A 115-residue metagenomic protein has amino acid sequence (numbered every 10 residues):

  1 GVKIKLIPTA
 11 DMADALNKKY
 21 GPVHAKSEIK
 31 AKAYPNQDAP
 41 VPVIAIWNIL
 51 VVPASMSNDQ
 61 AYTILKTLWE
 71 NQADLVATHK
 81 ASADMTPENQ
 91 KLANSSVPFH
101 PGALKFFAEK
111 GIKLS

Functional and structural regions predicted by a protein language model:
G1-M56: Pocket-lining segment of extracytoplasmic ligand-binding domains
A39-S115: Segments of small-molecule ligand-sensing domains
